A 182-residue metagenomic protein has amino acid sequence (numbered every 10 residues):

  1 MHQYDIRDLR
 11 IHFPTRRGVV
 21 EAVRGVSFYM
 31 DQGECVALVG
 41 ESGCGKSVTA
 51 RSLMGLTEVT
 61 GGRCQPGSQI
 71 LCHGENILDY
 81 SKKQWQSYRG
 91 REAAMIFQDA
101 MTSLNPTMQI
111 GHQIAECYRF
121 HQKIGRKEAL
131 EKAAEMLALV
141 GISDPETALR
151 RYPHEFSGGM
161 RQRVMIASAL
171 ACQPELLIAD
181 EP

Functional and structural regions predicted by a protein language model:
V39-G40: The feature captures the beta-strand-to-loop junction immediately N-terminal to the Walker
C64-N76: Conserved ABC transporter NBD signature motif
I114, I166: Hydrophobic anchor residue at the start of the ABC signature
E128-T147: Conserved ABC ATPase "signature" region
R151-F156, M160: Conserved ABC ATPase signature
A171-E175: A short, proline-enriched helix->beta-strand linker immediately N-terminal to the Walker B motif in ABC-type P-loop
